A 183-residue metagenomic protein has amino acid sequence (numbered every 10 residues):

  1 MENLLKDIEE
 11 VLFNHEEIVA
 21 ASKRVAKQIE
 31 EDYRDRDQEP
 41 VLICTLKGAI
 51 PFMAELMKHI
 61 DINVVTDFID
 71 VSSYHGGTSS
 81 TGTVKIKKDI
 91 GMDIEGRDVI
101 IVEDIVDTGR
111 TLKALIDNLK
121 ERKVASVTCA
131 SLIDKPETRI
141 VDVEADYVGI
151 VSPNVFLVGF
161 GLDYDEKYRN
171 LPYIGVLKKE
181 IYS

Functional and structural regions predicted by a protein language model:
M1-S183: PRPP-associated nucleotide enzymes
